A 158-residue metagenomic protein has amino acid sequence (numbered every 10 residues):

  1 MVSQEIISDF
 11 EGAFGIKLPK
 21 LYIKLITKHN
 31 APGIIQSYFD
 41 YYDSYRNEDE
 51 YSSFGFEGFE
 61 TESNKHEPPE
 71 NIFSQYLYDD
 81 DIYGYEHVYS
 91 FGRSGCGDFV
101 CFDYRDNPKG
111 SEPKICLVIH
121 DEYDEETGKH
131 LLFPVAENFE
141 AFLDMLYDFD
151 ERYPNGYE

Functional and structural regions predicted by a protein language model:
M1-D98, P154-E158: A surface-exposed partner-binding patch
Y89, D98-F102, P113, V118-I119: Beta-strand-rich cores of mature extracytoplasmic or soluble domains
S94, F102-N107: Short beta-strand micro-motifs enriched in acidic
G97-V100, E122-H130: Short, surface-exposed beta-strand/loop "edge" segments at domain boundaries and coil↔beta transitions
P108-E126: Intrinsically disordered, low-complexity regulatory segments enriched in Ser/Thr/Pro and charged residues
G128-E158: Acidic, proline/glycine-rich low-complexity IDRs
